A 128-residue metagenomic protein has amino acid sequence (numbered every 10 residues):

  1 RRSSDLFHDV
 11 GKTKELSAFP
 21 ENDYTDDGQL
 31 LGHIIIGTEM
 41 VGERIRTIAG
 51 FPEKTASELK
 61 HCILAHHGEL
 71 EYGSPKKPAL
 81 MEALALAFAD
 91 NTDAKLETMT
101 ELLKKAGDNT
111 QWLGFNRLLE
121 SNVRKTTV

Functional and structural regions predicted by a protein language model:
R2-S3: Short, small-residue-biased leader/transition segments that mark boundaries at the very start of proteins
L6-D9, L31-L70, L118-T127: Histidine- and acidic-residue-rich, metal-dependent catalytic cores
F7, G11-K12, D93: Short active-site segment of divalent metal-dependent hydrolases/proteases that encodes the spacing between
E15-D26, R46-G107: Histidine/acidic-rich helix-loop-helix segments that form or flank divalent-metal centers in metalloenzyme catalytic
N22, G28-Q29, L113-R117: Flexible, active-site-adjacent loop/turn segments at secondary-structure boundaries
A87, K105, N109-R117, N122 (+1 more regions): N-terminal intrinsically disordered, cationic/polar leader segments that include organellar targeting peptides
